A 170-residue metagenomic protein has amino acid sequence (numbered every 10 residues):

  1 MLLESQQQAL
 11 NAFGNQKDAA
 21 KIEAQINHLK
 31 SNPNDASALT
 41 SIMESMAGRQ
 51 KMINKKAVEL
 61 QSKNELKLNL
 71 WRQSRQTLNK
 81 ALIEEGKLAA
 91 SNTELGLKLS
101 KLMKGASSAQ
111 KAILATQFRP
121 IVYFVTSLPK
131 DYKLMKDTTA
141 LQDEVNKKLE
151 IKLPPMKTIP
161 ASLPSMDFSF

Functional and structural regions predicted by a protein language model:
M1-V58: N-terminal Sec/ER secretory leader and immediately downstream segment of secreted/extracellular precursors
A38-F168: Extended amphipathic alpha-helical interaction segments
